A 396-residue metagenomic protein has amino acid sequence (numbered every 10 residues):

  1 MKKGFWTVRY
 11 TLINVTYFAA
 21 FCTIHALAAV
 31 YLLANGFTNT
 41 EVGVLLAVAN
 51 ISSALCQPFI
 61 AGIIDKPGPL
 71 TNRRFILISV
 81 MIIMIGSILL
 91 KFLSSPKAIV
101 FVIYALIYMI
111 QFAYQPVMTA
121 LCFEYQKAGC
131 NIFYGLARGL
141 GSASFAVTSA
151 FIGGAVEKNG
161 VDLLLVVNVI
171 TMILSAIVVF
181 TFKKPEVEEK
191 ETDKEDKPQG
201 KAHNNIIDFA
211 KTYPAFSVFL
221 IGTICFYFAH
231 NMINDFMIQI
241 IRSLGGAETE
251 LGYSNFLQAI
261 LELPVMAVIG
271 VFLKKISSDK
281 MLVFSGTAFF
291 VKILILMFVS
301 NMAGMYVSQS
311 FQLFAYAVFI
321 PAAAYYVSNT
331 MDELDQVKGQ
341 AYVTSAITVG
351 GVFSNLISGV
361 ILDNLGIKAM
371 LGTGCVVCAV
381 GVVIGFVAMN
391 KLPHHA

Functional and structural regions predicted by a protein language model:
M1-G4, F182-L220: Juxtamembrane intracellular "pre-TM" segments in multi-pass secondary transporters
K2-N50, A215-S254: Helix-loop boundary and gating motifs at the non-cytosolic
V15, K97-Y114, I224, G304-V318: Hydrophobic core of transmembrane alpha-helices in multi-pass small-molecule transporters, especially MFS/SLC-type
N39-T40, A128-L140, E248-T249, M331-V343: Loop-to-transmembrane helix entry/capping segments in MFS-fold secondary transporters and related SLC/MFSD carriers
C56-L70, V156, V265-S277, L362-D363: Helix-to-loop junctions at the C-terminal end of transmembrane segments in multipass secondary transporters
R74-I88, K280-I295, C375: Structural signature of the two symmetry-related core transmembrane helices
A105-L140: Cytoplasmic helix-loop-helix junction between adjacent transmembrane helices in 12-TM secondary transporters
L164-T181, M370-V387: Symmetry-related core transmembrane helices of the 12-TM Major Facilitator Superfamily/SLC fold
